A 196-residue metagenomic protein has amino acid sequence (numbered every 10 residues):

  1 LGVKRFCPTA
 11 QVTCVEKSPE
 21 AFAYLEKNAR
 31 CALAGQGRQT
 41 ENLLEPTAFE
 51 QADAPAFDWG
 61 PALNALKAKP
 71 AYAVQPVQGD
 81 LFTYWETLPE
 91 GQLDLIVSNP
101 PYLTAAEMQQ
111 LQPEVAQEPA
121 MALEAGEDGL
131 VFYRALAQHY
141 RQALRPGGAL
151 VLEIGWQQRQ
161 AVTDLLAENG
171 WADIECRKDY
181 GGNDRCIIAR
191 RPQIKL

Functional and structural regions predicted by a protein language model:
L1-G37, E41-M108: Conserved SAM/SAH cofactor-binding pocket of Class I
V3, L25, N99, V115 (+3 more regions): Residue-level signal for inorganic ion chemistry
K17, E127-R190: Conserved Class I SAM-dependent methyltransferase catalytic core
C31, Q112-V115, E168-N169: Glycine-rich, phosphate-binding/catalytic loops in enzymes
E45, Y102-V131: Mobile active-site "lid"/loop adjacent to the S-adenosyl-L-methionine
V74, A116-E118, G182: Short, solvent-exposed coil/turn segments
G79, G91, E118-M121, N169: Structural detector for helix-capping/boundary residues
P192-L196: Flexible, glycine-/basic-rich loop-and-beta segments that form/coincide with the SAM-dependent methyltransferase
